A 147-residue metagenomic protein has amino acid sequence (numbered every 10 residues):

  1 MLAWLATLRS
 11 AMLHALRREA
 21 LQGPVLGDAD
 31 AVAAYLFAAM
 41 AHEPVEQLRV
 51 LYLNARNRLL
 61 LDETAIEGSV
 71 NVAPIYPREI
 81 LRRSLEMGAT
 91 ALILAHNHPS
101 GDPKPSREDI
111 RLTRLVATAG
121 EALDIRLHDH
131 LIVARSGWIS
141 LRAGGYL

Functional and structural regions predicted by a protein language model:
M1-R9: Helix-hairpin-helix
W4-L5, A34, R56, I66 (+1 more regions): Active-site-proximal loop/helix of nucleotide/amide-processing enzymes and allied scaffolds
M12-A33: Long, charged amphipathic helices and adjacent flexible linkers at domain junctions
A41-P44: Short loop/turn motifs at secondary-structure junctions and domain boundaries
Q47-R49, H128: Short loop/turn microsegments at loop-to-beta-strand junctions
L51-N54: Short hydrophobic alpha-helical segments used for membrane anchoring or interfacial signaling
